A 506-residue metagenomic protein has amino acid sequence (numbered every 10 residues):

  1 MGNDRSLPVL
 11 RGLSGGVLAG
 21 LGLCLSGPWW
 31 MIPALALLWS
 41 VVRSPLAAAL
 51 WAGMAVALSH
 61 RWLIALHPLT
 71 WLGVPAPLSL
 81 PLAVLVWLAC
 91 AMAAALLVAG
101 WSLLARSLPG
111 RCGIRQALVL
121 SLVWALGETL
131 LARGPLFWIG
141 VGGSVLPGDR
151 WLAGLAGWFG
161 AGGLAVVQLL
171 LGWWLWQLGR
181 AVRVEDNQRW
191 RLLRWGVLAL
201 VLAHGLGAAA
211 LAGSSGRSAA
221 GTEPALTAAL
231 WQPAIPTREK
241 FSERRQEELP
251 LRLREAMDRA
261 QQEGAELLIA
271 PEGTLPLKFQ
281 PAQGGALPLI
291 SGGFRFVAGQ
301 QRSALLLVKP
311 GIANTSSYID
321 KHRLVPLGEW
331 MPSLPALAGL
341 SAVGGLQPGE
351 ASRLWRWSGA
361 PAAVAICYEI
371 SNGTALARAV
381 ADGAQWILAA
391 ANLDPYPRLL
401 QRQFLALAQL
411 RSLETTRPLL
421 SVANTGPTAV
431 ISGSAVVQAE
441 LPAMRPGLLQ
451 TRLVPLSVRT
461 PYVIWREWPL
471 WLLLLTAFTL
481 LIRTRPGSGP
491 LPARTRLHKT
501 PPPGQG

Functional and structural regions predicted by a protein language model:
G2-G213, P397-R398, A408-R411, T428-I431 (+2 more regions): Membrane-embedded alpha-helical bundles of multi-pass enzymes that act on lipidic or dolichyl-linked glycan substrates
D4-R5, N187-Q188, R259, R494 (+1 more regions): Short linear motifs in intrinsically disordered/low-complexity regions
L38, V141, F279-Q280, L354 (+2 more regions): Generic preference for hydrophobic/aromatic residues in regular secondary structure cores
G213-W468: Soluble catalytic domains of enzymes that build or remodel membrane lipids, polysaccharides, and related
T479-K499: Juxtamembrane interface at the cytosolic side of transmembrane helices
T500-Q505: Short, intrinsically disordered C-terminal tails of secreted or membrane-associated proteins
